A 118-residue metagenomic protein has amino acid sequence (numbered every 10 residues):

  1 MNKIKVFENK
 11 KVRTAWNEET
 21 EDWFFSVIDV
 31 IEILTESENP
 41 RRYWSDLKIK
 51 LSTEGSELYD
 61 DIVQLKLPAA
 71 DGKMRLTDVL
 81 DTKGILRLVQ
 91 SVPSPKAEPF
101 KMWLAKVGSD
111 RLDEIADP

Functional and structural regions predicted by a protein language model:
M1-P118: An anion-engaging/catalytic patch
